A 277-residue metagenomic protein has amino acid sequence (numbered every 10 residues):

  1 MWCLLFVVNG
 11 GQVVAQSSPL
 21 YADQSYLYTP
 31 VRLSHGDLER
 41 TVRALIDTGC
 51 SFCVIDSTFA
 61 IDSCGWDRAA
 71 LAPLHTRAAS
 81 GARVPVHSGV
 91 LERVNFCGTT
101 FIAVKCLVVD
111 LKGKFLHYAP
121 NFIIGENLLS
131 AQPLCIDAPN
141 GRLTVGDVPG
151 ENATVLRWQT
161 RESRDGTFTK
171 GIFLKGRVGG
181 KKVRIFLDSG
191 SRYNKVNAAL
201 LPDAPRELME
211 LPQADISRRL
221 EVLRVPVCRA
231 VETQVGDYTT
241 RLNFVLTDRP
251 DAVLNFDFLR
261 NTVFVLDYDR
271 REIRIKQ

Functional and structural regions predicted by a protein language model:
M1-N9: Bacterial N-terminal signal peptides
G11-Q277: Pepsin/retropepsin-fold aspartyl endopeptidases
